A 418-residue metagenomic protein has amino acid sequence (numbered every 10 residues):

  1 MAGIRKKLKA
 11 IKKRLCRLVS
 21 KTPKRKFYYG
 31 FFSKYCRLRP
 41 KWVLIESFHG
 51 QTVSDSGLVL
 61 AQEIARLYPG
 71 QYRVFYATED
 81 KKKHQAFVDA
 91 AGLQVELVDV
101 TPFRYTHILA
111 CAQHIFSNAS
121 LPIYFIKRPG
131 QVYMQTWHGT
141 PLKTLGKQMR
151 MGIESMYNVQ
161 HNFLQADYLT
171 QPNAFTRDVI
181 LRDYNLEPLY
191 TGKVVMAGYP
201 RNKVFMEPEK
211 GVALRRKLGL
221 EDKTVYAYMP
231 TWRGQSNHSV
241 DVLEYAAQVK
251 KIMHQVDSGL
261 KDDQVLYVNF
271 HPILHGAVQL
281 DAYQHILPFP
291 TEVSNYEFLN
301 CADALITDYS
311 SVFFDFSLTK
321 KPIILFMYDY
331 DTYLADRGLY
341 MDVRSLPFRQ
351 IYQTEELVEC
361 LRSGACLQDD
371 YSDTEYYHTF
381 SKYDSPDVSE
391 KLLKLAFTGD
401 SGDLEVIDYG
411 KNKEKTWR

Functional and structural regions predicted by a protein language model:
M1-W42, H49, Y409-R418: Membrane-proximal basic amphipathic "stem/tether" segments
A2, C16, T354-R418: C-terminal amphipathic helix plus adjacent low-complexity, charged tail appended to glycosyltransferase catalytic
Y35-L44, G130, E221-T224: A short, charged/proline- and glycine-enriched loop that marks the coil->beta-strand transition at the N-terminal
W42-M206: Active-site and donor-binding regions of nucleotide-sugar-utilizing enzymes
D55-A61, A65, P200-Q279, E390: Conserved catalytic-core segment of nucleotide-activated headgroup transferases in glycan assembly
V98-Q113, Y267, P272-F314: Donor nucleotide-activated moiety binding/catalytic core segment of transferases that use nucleotide-activated donors
Q113-W137, P141-T144, V293-D336: A donor-sugar binding/catalytic signature common to diverse glycosyltransferases and related nucleotide-sugar
D281, S311-F380: Catalytic binding pocket for nucleotide-activated donors in carbohydrate/polymer assembly enzymes
